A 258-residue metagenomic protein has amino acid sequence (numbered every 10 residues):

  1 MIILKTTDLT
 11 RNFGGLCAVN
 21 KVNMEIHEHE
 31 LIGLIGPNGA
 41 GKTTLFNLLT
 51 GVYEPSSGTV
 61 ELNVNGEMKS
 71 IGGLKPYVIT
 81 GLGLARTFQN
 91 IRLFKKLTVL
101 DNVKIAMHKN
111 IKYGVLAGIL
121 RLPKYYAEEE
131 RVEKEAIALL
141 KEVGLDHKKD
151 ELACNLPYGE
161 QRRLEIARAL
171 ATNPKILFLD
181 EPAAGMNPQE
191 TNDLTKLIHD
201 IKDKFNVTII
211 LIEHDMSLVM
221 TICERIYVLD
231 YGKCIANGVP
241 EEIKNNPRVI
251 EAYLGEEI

Functional and structural regions predicted by a protein language model:
M1-I258: Glycine-rich phosphate-binding loops of nucleotide-dependent enzymes
